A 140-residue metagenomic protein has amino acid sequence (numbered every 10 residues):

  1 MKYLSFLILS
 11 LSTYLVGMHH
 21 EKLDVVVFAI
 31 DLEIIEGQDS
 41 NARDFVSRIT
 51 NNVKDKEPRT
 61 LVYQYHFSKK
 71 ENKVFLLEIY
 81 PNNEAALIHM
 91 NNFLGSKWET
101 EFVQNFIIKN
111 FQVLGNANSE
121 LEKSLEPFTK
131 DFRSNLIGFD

Functional and structural regions predicted by a protein language model:
S5, S10-V74, P81-N91, Q104-D140: Short S/T/G/P-rich N-terminal loop/turn motif that feeds into the first structured element of a domain
K97-F102: Amphipathic alpha-helical coiled-coil segments
